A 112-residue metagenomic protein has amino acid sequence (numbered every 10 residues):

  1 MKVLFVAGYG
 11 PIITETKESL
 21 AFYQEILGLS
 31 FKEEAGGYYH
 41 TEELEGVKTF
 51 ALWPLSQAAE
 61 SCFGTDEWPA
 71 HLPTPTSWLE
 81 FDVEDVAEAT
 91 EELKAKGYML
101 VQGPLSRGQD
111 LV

Functional and structural regions predicted by a protein language model:
M1, G10-Q57: Core segments of cupin and vicinal oxygen chelate
M1-K2, G8, T90-V112: Vicinal oxygen chelate
V6-A7, P75-L79: Eukaryotic phosphotyrosine signaling hubs
I12, E80-D82: Short hydrophobic/aromatic beta-strand micro-patches that form the beta-sheet surface supporting nucleotide- or nucleic
T16, V86-A87: Residues at or immediately preceding the N-termini of alpha-helices
F22, A87-E92: Short amphipathic alpha-helices within nucleic acid-binding modules
E45-V47, H71-T76: Short connector loops at helix/strand junctions that flank enzyme active sites, especially segments positioning acidic
A59-T74: Aromatic- and Gly/Pro-rich amphipathic surface segment
